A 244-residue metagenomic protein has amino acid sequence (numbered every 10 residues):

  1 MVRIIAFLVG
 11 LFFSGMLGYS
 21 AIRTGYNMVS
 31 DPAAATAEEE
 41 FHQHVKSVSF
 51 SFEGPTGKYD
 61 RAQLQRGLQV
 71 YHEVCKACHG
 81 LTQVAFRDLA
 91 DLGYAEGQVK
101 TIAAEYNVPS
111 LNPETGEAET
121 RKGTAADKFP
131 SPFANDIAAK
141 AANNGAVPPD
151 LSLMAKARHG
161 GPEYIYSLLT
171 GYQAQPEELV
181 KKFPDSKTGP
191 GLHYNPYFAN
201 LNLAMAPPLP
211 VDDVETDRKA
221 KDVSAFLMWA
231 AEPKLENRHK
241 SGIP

Functional and structural regions predicted by a protein language model:
M1-K58, W229-A231: Post-cleavage N-terminal segment of exported redox proteins
E38, D60, L64, Q83-G161 (+2 more regions): Gly/Gly-Pro-rich "capping" loops immediately C-terminal to redox-active cysteine motifs in periplasmic/lumenal
H44-Q69, G80-Y94, V99, L235-K240: Electrostatic cytochrome c docking/interface patches
A62, R66, V70, D150 (+4 more regions): Extracytoplasmic/secreted proteins, especially bacterial periplasmic and envelope-associated proteins
Y71-T82, V223, L227: The canonical Cys-X-X-Cys-His
Y197-E232, E236: Extended, hydrophilic extramembrane loops/domains of integral membrane proteins
G242-P244: Short secondary-structure subsegments characteristic of cysteine-rich extracellular domains
